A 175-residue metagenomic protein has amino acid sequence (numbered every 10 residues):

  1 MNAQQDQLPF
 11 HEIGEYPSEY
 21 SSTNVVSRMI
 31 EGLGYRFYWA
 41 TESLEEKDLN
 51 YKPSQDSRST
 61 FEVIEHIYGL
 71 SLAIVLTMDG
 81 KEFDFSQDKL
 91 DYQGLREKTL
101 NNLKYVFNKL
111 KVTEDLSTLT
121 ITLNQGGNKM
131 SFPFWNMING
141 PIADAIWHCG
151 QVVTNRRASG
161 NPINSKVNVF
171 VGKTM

Functional and structural regions predicted by a protein language model:
M1-P9: Bacterial Sec-dependent N-terminal signal peptides
L8-E15, S27-R28, Y38, N50-S86 (+1 more regions): Short, contiguous alpha-helical
Y16-S21: Electrostatic cytochrome c docking/interface patches
S22, V26-M29, L33, F37-A40 (+7 more regions): Stable alpha-helical elements in mature extracytoplasmic
T41, E45-D48, I74-F83, L110-T118: Membrane-helix exit/interface motif
L44, I67-L70, N102, T113: Alpha-helix boundary/capping residues
D91-Q125, M130-C149: Acidic/histidine-rich alpha-helical segments that form the ligand environment of transition-metal centers
